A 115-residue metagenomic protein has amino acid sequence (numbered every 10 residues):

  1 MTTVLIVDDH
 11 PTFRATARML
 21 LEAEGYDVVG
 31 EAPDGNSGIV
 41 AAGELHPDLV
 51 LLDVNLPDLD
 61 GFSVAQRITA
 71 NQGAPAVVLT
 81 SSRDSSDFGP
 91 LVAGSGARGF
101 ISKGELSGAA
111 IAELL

Functional and structural regions predicted by a protein language model:
P11-G30: Two-component/phosphorelay signaling modules centered on CheY-like receiver
D34-S37, D60-S63: Acidic catalytic/metal-coordinating carboxylates
H46-L49, Q72-A76: His-Asp phosphorelay/catalytic-motif detector in bacterial-type signaling
L52-D53: Active-site T/S-Asp motif of two-component receiver
P57: The feature encodes the CheY-like receiver
F62-G73: Short amphipathic alpha-helix used as the core "switch/output" element in two-component signaling
S63, R83-I101, E105, A109: Alpha4 helix (beta4-alpha4-beta5 surface) of REC/receiver domains from two-component response regulators
L79-T80: Hydrophobic/aromatic residues positioned on beta-strands within the core alpha/beta folds
